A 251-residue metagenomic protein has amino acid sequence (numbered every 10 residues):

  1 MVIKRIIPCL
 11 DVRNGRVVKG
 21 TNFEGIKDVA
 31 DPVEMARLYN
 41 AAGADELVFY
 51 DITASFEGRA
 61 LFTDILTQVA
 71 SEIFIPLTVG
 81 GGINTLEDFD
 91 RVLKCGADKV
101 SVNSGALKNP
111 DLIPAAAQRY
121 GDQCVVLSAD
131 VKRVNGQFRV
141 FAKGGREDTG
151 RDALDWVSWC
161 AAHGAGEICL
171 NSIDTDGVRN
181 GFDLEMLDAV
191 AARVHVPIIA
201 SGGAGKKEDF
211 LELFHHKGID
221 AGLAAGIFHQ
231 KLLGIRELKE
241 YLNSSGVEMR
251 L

Functional and structural regions predicted by a protein language model:
V2-I6, A54-A70, N84-D90, S104-V126 (+4 more regions): Active-site-adjacent beta->alpha loops and helix N-cap segments on the catalytic face of soluble alpha/beta enzymes
R5-C9, E46, F74-T78, K99-S101 (+5 more regions): Structural preference for beta-strand elements that scaffold enzyme active sites
D11, Y39, L47, V79 (+6 more regions): Conserved, mostly hydrophobic/aromatic
V12-N14, V18-K19, A97-L170, D174-T175: Conserved anion-binding
R16-A60: N-terminal beta-alpha supersecondary unit
D28-N40, N84-D90, T149-W159, K207-F210: Short, acidic/polar
I73, L77-K99, E185-A221: Catalytic cores of alpha/beta
G81, V102-G105, A225: Short beta->alpha connector loops at strand-helix junctions that form conserved, small/polar/Pro-enriched
